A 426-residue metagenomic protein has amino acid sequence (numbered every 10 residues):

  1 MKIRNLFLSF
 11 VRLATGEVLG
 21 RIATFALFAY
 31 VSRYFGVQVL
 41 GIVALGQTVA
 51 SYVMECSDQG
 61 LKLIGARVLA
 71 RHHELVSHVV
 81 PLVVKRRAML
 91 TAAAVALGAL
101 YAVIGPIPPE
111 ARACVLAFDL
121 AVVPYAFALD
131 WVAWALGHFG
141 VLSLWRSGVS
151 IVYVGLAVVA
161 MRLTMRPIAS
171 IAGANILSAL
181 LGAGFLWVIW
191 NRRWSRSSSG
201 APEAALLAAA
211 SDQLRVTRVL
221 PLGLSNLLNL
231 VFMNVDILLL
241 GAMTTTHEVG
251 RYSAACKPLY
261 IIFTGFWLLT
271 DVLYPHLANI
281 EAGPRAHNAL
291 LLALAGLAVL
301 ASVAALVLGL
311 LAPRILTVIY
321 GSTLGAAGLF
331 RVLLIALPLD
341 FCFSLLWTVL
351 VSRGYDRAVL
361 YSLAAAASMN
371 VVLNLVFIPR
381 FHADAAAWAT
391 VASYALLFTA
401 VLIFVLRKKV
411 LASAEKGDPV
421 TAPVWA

Functional and structural regions predicted by a protein language model:
N5-K62, L220-T246, A366, Y394: Signature of the first transmembrane helix
S9-G20, G46, E55-A102, A282-A305: Membrane-water interface segments that mark the loop-to-transmembrane alpha-helix transition
S9-T24, L142, G148-V149, Y153 (+3 more regions): Transmembrane helical elements of multi-pass membrane transporters/channels
T24, S57-E74, L259-G283, V349-S352: Helix-loop junctions and terminal segments of transmembrane helices in multi-pass membrane transport/translocation
L40-A44, T48, T246-K257, I261 (+1 more regions): Small-residue hotspots at the loop-to-helix junctions and early N-terminal turns of transmembrane alpha-helices
V68, V122-R146, A278, I335-S362: Membrane-interface junctions at transmembrane-helix termini in multi-pass inner-membrane proteins
Y101-F118, T246, G309-P338: Interfacial segments at transmembrane-helix termini and the short loops linking adjacent helices
R112, L116-D119, S143-W194, A365-M369 (+1 more regions): Hydrophobic alpha-helical transmembrane segments
